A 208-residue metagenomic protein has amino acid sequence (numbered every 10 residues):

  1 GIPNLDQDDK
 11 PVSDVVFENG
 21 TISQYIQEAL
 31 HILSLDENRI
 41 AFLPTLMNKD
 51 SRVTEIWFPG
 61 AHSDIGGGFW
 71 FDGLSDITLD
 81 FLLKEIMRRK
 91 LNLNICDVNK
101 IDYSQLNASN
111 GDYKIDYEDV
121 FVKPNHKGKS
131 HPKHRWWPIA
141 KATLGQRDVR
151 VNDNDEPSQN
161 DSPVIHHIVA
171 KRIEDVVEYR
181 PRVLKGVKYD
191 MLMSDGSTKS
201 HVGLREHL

Functional and structural regions predicted by a protein language model:
G1-L208: Active-site- or binding-pocket-proximal scaffold segments within functional domains
